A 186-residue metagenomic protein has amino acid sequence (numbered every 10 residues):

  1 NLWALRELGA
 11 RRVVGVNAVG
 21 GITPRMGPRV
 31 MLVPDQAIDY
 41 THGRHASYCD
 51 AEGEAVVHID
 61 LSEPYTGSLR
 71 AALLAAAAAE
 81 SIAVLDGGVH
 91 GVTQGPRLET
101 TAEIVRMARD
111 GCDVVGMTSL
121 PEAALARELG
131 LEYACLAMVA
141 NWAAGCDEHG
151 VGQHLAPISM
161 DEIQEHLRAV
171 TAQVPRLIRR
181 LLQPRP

Functional and structural regions predicted by a protein language model:
N1-L61: Metabolite-binding pocket within alpha/beta catalytic cores that recognizes anionic/polar moieties
V13-A18, V33, V84-G87, G91 (+2 more regions): General beta-strand structural signal in soluble alpha/beta enzymes
V30-D35, E132-C135, V151-H154: Short, hinge-like loop/turn segments at secondary-structure boundaries
E54-P64, Q94, A108-G111: Flexible, glycine/proline-enriched loop segments at strand-loop-helix junctions that form or flank small-ligand binding
D60-A83: Glycine/small-residue-rich phosphate/adenosyl-binding loop
A75-D113, Q183-P186: Active-site/ligand-binding-proximal alpha/beta "capping" segment
L98-E148: A C-terminal functional module that forms or caps the active site or interfaces directly with catalytic machinery
G145-P186: His/Asp/Glu-rich mid-to-C-terminal helical/loop segments that flank catalytic regions of hydrolases
